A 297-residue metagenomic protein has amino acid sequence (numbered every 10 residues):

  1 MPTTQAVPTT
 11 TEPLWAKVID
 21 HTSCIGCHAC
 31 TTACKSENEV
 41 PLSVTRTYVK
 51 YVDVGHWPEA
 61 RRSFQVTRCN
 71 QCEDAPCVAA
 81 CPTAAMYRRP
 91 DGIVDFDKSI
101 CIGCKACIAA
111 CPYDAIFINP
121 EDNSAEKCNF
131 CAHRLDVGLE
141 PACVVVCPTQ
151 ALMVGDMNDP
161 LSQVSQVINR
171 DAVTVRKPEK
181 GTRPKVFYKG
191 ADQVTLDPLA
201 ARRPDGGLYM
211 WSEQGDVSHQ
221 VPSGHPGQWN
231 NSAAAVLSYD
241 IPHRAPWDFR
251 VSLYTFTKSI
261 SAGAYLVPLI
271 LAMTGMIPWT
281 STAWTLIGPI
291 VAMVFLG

Functional and structural regions predicted by a protein language model:
M1-W247: Non-ligating segments of multi-cofactor redox enzymes
V217-G297: Hydrophobic cores of alpha-helical transmembrane segments in multi-pass integral membrane proteins
